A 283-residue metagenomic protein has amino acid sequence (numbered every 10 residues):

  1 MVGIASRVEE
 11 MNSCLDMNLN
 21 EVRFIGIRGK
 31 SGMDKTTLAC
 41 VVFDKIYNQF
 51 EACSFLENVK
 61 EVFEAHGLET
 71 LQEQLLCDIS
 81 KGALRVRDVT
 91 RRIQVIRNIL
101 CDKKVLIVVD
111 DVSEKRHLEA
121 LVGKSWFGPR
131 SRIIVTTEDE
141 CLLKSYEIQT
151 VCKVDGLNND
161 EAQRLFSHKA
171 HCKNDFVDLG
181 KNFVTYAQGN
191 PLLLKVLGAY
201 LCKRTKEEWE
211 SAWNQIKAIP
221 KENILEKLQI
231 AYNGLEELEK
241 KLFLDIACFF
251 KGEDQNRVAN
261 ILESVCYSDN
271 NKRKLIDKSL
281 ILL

Functional and structural regions predicted by a protein language model:
M1-I46, E57-V59, E69-Q74, I79-D102 (+5 more regions): N-terminal flanking helix/linker immediately upstream of nucleotide/cofactor-binding cores
I4, C14, R28-K30, L56-V59 (+9 more regions): Structured beta-strand/turn binding interfaces of compact recognition modules in eukaryotic regulators
N18-N20, S31, I46-Q49, N98-D102 (+6 more regions): Intrinsically disordered, low-complexity regulatory regions enriched in Ser/Pro/Gly/Thr and acidic residues
V41-E51, T90-N159: A conserved switch/coupling segment of P-loop NTPase cores
V59-F63, I216: Short, contiguous acidic/charged loop-to-helix segments that flank catalytic cores in large enzymes
L75-R87, P129-I133, D139-L244, K251-R257 (+1 more regions): Non-catalytic, charged helical/coil tracts that couple and regulate nucleotide-powered enzyme cores
V265-L283: C-terminal boundary/linker of central alpha/beta nucleotide-binding cores
